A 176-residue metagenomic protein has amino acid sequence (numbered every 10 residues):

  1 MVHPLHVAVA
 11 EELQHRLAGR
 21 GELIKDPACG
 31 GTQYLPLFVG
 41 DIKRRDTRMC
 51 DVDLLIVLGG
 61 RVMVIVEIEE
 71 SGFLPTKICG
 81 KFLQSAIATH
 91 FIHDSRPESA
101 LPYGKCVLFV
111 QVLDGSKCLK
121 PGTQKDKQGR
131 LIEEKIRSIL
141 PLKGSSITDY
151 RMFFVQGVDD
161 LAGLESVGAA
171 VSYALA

Functional and structural regions predicted by a protein language model:
M1-A10, Q14: Nuclease catalytic cores
E22-G60: Active-site metal-binding core of divalent-cation-utilizing nuclease and nuclease-like domains
P36-D41, E67-L74: Surface-exposed cleft-lining segments at the edges of enzyme active sites
L54-I56, V64-E70: Conserved catalytic cores of phosphodiester-cleaving nucleases, focusing on short active-site segments
V62-I65, L108: Structural motif
E70-K135: Catalytic cores of nucleic-acid endonucleases
L140-G163: Charged, structured surface patches that assemble and position nucleic-acid processing machinery
V158-L175: C-terminal helix of von Willebrand factor
